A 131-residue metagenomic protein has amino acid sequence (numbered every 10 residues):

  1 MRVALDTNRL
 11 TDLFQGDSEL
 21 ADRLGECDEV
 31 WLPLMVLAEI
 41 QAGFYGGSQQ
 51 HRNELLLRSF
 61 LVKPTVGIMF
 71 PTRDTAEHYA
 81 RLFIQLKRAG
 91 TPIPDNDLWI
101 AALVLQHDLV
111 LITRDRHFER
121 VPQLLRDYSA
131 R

Functional and structural regions predicted by a protein language model:
M1-V36, A42-S59: Short, well-structured N-terminal submotif of metal-dependent ribonuclease cores
D6-T7, I40, Y79, V104: Generic structural signal for small/hydrophobic residues in well-ordered secondary structure, especially within
R9-L10, T75, W99-I100, H117-F118: Alpha-helix capping/helix-boundary segments
L37, N53-L57, A76-Y79, D97: A general structural signal for well-ordered alpha-helical segments in protein cores
G47-H51, L86-K87, Y128-R131: Short, hinge-like loop/turn segments at secondary-structure boundaries
G67-I112: Active-site neighborhoods of divalent-metal-dependent phosphate/nucleic-acid chemistry enzymes
A101, L105-R131: Acidic, PIN/NYN-like endoribonuclease modules and their adjacent C-terminal/linker elements
